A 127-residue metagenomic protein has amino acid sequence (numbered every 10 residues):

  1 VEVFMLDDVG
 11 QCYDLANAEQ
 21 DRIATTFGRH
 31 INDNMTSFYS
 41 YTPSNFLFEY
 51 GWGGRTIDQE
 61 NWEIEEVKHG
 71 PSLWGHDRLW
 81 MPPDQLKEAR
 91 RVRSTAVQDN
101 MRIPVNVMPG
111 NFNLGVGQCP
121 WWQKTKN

Functional and structural regions predicted by a protein language model:
E2-V105, Q123: Vicinal oxygen chelate
V105-N127: Extended hydrophobic packing segments that form well-structured cores
